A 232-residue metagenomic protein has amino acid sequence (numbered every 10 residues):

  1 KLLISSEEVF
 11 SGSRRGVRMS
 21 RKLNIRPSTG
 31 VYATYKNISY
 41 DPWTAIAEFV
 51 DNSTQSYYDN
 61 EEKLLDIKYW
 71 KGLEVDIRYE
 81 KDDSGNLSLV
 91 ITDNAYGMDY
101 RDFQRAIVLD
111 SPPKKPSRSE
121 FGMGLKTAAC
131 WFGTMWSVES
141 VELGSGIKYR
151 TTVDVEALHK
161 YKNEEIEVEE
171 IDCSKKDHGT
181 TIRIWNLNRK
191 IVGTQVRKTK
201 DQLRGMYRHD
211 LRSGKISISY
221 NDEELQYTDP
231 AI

Functional and structural regions predicted by a protein language model:
L3-S6, S11-G72, R101-Q104: Bergerat-fold GHKL ATPase/HATPase_c domain
K36, Y40, Y96-Y100, K190-K198: Ordered, soluble secondary-structure elements with a strong preference for glycine-centered loop motifs and nearby
P42-T44, S84-N86, D177: Short loop/turn elements that form and flank the Walker-type P-loop nucleotide-binding site in RecA-like NTPase cores
E48, N52-S56, N94, Q202 (+1 more regions): Generic, well-ordered alpha-helical scaffold segments in large soluble proteins
F49, Y79, E139-E142: Glycine-rich, histidine-containing beta strand-loop boundary motifs that form or position
T54-S117: Conserved beta-strand-loop-beta-strand hairpin that lines the nucleotide-binding pocket of ATP/GTP-utilizing enzymes
K115-Q226: GHKL-type ATPase core
P230-I232: Short, intrinsically disordered, charge-balanced linker/junction segments flanking boundaries in proteins
